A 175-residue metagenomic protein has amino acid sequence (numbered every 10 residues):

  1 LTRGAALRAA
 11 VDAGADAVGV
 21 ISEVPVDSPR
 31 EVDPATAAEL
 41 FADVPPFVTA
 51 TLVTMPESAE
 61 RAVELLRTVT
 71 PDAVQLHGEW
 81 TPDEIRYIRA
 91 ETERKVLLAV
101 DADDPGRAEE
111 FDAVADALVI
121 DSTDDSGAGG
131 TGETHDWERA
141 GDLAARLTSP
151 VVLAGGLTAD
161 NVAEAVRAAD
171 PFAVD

Functional and structural regions predicted by a protein language model:
L1-D175: Conserved N-terminal beta1-alpha1 strand-loop-helix module at the mouth
